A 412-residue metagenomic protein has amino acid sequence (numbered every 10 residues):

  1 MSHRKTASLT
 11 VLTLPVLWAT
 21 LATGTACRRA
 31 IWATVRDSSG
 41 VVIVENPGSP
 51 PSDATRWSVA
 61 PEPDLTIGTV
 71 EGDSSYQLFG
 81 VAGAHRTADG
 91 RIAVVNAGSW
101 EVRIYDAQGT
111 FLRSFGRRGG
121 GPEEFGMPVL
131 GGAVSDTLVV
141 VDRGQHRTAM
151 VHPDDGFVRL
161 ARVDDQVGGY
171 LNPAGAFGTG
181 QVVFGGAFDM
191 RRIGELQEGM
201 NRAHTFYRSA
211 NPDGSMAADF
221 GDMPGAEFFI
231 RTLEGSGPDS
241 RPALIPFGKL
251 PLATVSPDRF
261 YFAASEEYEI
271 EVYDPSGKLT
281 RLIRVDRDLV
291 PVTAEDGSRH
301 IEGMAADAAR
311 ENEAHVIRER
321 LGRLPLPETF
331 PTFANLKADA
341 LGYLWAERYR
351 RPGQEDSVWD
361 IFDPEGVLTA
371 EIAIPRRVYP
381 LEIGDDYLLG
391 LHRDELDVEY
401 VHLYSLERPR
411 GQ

Functional and structural regions predicted by a protein language model:
M1-S8: N-terminal secretory signal peptides that target proteins for export/translocation
S8-L9, S49: Short amphipathic alpha-helical "recognition" segments used for binding
T10-A22: Bacterial N-terminal signal peptides
T23-Q412: Eukaryotic scaffold repeat domains enriched in small/polar residues
